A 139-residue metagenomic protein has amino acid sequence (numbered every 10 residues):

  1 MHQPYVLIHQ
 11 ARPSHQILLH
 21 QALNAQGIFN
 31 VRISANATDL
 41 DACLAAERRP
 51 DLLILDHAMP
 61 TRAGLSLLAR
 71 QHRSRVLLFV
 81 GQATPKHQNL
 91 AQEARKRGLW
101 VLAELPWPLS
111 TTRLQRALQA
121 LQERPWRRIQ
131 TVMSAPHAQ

Functional and structural regions predicted by a protein language model:
H2-S14, L19-L23, L53: Conserved acidic segment of CheY-like receiver
H20, I33-L52: Acidic, metal-coordinating helix/loop segments flanking the phosphotransfer/catalytic sites of two-component signaling
N36, R62-S66: Acidic catalytic/metal-coordinating carboxylates
R49-D51, R70-L78, W100: His-Asp phosphorelay/catalytic-motif detector in bacterial-type signaling
M59: Receiver (REC) domain active-site loop signature in two-component systems and cognate sites in sensor histidine kinases
S66, Q82-E104: Alpha4 helix (beta4-alpha4-beta5 surface) of REC/receiver domains from two-component response regulators
K86, P106-Q119: C-terminal output helix
R116, E123-Q139: CheY-like receiver
